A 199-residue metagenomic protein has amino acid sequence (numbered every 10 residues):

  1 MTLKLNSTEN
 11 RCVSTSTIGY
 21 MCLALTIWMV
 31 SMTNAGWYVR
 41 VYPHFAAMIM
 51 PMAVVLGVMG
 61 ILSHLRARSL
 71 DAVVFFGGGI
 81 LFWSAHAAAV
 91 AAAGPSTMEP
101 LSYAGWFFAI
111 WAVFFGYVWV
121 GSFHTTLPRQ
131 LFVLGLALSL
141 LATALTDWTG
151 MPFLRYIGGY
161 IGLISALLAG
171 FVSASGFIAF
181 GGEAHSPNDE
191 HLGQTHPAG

Functional and structural regions predicted by a protein language model:
M1-M59, S63-S69, L192-A198: N-terminal topogenic module of multi-pass integral membrane proteins
L5-M21, R68-V74, F123-L138, L154-I161 (+1 more regions): Cytoplasm-facing juxtamembrane segments at the starts of transmembrane helices in multi-pass membrane proteins
C22-L25, M29, V55-V58, G77-L81 (+3 more regions): Hydrophobic residues within membrane-embedded alpha-helical segments of Major Facilitator Superfamily
S31-Y38, G60, H64, H86-A93 (+3 more regions): Transmembrane helix-loop junctions and nearby membrane-interface residues
R40-V54, T97-W111, F132-V133, Y160-L163: Structural signature of hydrophobic alpha-helical transmembrane segments
L56-A89: Membrane helical hairpin/interfacial module
L81-W106: Helix-adjacent hinge/juxtasegments
W106-V120, L127-W148, L154-S175: Alpha-helical membrane segments in multi-pass integral membrane proteins
